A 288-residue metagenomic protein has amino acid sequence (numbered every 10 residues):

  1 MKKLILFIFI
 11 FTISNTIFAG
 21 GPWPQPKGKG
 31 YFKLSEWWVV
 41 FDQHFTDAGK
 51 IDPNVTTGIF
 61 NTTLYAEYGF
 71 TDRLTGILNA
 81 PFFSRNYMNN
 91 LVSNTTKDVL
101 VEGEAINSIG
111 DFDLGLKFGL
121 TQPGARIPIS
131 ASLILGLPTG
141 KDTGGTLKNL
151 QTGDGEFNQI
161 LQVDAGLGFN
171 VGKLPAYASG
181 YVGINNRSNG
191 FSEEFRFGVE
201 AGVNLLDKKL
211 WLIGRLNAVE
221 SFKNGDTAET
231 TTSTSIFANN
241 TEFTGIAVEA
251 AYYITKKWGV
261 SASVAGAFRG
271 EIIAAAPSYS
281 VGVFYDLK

Functional and structural regions predicted by a protein language model:
L34-E36, L64-Y68, L78, L114-F118 (+7 more regions): Residues on the lipid-exposed face of transmembrane beta-strands in outer-membrane beta-barrel proteins
E36-D42, A80-N86, L120, L135-K141 (+6 more regions): Transmembrane beta-strands of outer-membrane beta-barrel pores
W38-N61: Surface-exposed strand-loop-strand hairpins of Gram-negative outer-membrane beta-barrel proteins
D42-K50, M88-T95, K141-N149, N189-F195 (+2 more regions): Outer-membrane beta-barrel translocator domains and adjoining extracellular loop/strand segments of Gram-negative
G58-T62, N107-F112, G153-L161, E193-F197 (+2 more regions): Residues that define the transmembrane beta-barrel architecture of outer-membrane proteins
R73-L78, G124-R126, G172-A176, K208-L212 (+1 more regions): Repeated loop/turn-to-beta-strand initiation elements of outer-membrane beta-barrel proteins
Y87-N186, S192, S233, A238: Outer-membrane pore/translocation modules
G202-K288: Outer membrane beta-barrel transmembrane domains
